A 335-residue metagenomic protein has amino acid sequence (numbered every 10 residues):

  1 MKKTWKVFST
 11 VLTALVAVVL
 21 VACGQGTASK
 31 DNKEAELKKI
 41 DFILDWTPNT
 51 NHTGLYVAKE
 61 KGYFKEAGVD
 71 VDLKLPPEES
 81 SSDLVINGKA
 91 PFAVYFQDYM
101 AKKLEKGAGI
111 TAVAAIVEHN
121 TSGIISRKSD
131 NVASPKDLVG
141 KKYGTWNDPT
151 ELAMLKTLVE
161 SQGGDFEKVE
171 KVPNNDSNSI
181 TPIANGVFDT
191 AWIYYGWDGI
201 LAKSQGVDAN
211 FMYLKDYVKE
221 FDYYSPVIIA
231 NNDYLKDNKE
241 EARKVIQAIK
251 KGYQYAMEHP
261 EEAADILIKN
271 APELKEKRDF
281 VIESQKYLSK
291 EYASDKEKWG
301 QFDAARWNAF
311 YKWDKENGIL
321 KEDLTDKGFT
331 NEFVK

Functional and structural regions predicted by a protein language model:
M1-V11: Bacterial N-terminal signal peptides that target proteins for export
V19-A22: C-terminal motif of bacterial Sec signal peptides marking the signal peptidase cleavage site
G24-G26: Bacterial signal peptide processing site
D31-D165, E170-N175, N185, D189-G196 (+1 more regions): Short, glycine-/small- and polar/acidic-enriched structural segments that line small-molecule recognition paths
E66, K136, L214-F221, S289-A304: Short, solvent-exposed loop/beta-turn-alpha elements that line the ligand-binding surface or hinge of extracytoplasmic
D98-Y99, N178-A271: Pocket-lining segment of extracytoplasmic ligand-binding domains
K236-N317: Secondary-structure end/capping motifs
W307-K335: Conserved C-terminal helix/tail region of periplasmic/extracytoplasmic solute-binding proteins
